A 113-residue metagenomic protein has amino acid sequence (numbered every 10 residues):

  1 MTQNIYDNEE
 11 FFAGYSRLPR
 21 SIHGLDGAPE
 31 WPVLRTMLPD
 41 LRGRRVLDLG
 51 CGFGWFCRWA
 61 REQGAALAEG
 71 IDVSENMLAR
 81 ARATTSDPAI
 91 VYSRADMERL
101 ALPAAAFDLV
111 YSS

Functional and structural regions predicted by a protein language model:
M1-L41, W55: Conserved class I S-adenosyl-L-methionine
E10-G14, G52, V91, A106: Intrinsic disorder/low-structure terminal segments
A13, R17, P32, T36 (+4 more regions): Replace "anionic and nucleotidyl ligands
G43-R45: Nucleotide donor/acceptor-binding cores
L47, F53-R99: Class I SAM-dependent methyltransferase SAM/SAH-binding core
E98-L109: A short acidic, Gly/Pro-enriched loop at the edge of an enzyme's catalytic core that lines a small-molecule cofactor
S112-S113: A short beta-strand submotif of the Rossmann-like class I SAM-dependent methyltransferase core that lines
